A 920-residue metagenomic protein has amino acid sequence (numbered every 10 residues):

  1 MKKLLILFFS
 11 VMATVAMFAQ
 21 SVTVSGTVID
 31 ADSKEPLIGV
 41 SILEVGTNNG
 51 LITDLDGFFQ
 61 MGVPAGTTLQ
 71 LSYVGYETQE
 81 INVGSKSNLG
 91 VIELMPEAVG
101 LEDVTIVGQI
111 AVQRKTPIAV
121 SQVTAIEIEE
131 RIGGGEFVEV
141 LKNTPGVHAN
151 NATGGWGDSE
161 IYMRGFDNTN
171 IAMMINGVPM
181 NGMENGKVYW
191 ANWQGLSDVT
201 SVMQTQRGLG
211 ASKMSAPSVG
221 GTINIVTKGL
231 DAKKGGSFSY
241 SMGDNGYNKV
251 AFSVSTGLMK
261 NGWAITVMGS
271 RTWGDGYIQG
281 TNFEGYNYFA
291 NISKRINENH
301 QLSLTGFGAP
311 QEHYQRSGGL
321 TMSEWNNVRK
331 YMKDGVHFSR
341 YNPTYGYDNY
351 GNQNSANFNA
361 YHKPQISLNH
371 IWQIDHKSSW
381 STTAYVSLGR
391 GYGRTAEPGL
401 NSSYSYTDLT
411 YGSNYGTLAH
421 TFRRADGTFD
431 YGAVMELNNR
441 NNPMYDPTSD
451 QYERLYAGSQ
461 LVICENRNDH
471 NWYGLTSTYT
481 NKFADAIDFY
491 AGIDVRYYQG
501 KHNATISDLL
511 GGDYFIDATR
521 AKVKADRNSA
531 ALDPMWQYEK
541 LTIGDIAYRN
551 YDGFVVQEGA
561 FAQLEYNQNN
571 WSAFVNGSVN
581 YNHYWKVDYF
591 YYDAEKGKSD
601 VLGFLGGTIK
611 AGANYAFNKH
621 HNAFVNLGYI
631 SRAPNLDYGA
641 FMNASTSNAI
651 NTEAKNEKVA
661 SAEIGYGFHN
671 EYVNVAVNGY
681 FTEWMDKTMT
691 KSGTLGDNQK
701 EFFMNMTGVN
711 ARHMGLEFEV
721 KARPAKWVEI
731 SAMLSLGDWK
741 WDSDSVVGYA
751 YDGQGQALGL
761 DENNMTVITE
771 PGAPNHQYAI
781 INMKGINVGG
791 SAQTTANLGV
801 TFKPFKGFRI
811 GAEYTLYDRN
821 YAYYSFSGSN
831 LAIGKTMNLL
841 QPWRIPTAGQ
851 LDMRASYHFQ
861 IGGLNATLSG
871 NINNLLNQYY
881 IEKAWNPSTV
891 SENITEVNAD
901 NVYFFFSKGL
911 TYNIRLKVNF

Functional and structural regions predicted by a protein language model:
T27-S33, V40-V45, Q70-Y76, G84-E130 (+2 more regions): Short, acidic, small-residue-rich periplasmic hinge/interaction motif at the N-terminus of Gram-negative outer-membrane
Q60, E160, P179-R207, V226: Short acidic/polar hinge/loop motifs at secondary-structure boundaries that mediate gating or recognition
I92, Q194-S239: A beta-strand signature from Gram-negative outer-membrane beta-barrel systems, especially the internal plug domain
G235, M242-W273, I278-S317, Q365-D375 (+1 more regions): Transmembrane beta-barrel wall of Gram-negative outer-membrane proteins
S293, Q301-N369, R394-C464, N528-L541 (+1 more regions): Acidic/polar loop-and-plug regions of large Gram-negative outer-membrane beta-barrel proteins
N567, F681-E683, M704-S827, K917-N919: Gram-negative outer-membrane beta-barrel transporters
H583-F590, V601, Y615-A662, N674 (+4 more regions): Surface-exposed extracellular loop regions of Gram-negative outer-membrane beta-barrel proteins, predominantly
I730, L816-L831, Y857-F920: C-terminal beta-signal and adjacent terminal beta-strands/loops of Gram-negative outer-membrane beta-barrel proteins
